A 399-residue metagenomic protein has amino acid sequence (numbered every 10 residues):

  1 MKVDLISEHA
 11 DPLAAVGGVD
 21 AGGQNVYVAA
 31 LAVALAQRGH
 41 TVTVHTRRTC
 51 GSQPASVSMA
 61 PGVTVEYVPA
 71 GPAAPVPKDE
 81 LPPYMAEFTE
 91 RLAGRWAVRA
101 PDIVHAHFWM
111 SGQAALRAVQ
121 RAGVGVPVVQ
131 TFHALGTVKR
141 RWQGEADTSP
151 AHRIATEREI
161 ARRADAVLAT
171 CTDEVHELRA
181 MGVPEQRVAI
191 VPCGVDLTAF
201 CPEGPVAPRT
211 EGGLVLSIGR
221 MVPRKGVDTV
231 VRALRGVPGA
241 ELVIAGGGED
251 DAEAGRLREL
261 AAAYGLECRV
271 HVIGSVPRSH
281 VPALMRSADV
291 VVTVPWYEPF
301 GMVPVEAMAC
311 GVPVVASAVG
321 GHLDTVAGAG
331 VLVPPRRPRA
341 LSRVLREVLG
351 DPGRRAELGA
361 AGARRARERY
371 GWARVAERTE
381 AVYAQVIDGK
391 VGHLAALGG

Functional and structural regions predicted by a protein language model:
M1-V57, P61-V65: N-terminal subdomain of nucleotide-sugar transferases
A161, S275, A283-A288: Short alpha-helical donor nucleotide-sugar binding micro-motif in glycosyltransferases
D173, G194: Carbohydrate-associated surface elements
A207-K225, V231-V237, V243: Conserved donor-binding/catalytic core segment of Leloir-type glycosyltransferases
E241-E259: Glycosyltransferase donor-sugar binding loop
W296: Aromatic "clamp/platform" in nucleotide-sugar-dependent glycosyltransferases that forms part of the donor/acceptor
P313-A316: Short hydrophobic beta-strand element within catalytic cores of glycosyltransferases and related nucleotide-activated
V331-P338, E347-G353: Conserved acidic donor-binding segment of nucleotide-sugar-dependent glycosyltransferases
